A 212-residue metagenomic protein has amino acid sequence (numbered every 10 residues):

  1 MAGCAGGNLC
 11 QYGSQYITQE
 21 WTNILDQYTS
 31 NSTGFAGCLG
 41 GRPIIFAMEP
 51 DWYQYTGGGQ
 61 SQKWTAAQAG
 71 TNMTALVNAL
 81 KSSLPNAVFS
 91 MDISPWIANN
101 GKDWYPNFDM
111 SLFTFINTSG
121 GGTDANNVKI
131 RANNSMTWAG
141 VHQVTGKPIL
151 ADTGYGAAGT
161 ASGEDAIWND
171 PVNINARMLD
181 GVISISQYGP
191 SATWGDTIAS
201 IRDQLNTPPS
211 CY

Functional and structural regions predicted by a protein language model:
M1-N86: Substrate-binding cleft of extracellular glycoside hydrolase catalytic domains
G3-G7, P50-Y55, S94-N99, G121-A125 (+2 more regions): Solvent-exposed loop/turn segments at secondary-structure junctions within structured extracellular/periplasmic domains
S30-N31, P95-N107, R131-A139, D165-P171: Alpha-helical scaffolding within the catalytic cores of extracellular/periplasmic polymer-degrading hydrolases
L39-I45, S82-F89, S111-F115, V144-I149 (+1 more regions): Loop/turn elements at helix/coil->beta-strand transitions in domains of secreted/extracellular proteins
E49, G70-K102, T118, G146-A158: Aromatic-lined carbohydrate-recognition surfaces of secreted/lumenal glycan-active proteins
K102-R131, I183-Y188: Aromatic- and acid-rich polysaccharide-binding/catalytic face of secreted or lumenal carbohydrate-active enzymes
G121-T123, V144-Y212: Substrate-binding cleft of secreted/luminal carbohydrate-active enzymes
V128-T145, L150: Large, modular interaction/toxin scaffolds in secreted and membrane-associated proteins
